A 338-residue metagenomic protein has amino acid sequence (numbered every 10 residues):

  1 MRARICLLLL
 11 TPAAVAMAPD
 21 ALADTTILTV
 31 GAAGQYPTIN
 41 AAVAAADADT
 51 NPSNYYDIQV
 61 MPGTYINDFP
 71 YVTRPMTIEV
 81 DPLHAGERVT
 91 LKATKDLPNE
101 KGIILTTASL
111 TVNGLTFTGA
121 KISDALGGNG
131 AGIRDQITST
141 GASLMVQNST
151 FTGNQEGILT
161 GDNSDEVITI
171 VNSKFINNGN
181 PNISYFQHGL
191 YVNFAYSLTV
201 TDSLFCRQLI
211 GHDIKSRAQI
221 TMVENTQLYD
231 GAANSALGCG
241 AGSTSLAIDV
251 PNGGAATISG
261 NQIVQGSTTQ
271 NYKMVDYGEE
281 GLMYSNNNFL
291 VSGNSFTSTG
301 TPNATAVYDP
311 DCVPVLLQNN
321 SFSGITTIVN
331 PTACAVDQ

Functional and structural regions predicted by a protein language model:
M1-R4: Positively charged n-region of N-terminal signal peptides that target proteins for export
L7-A16: Bacterial N-terminal signal peptides
M17-A23: Sec/Tat signal peptide C-region and signal peptidase I cleavage site
T25-V60: Acidic Gly/Asp/Thr-rich repetitive segments characteristic of extracellular carbohydrate-active and adhesion proteins
A32-Q35, D57, P62, F69 (+2 more regions): Right-handed parallel beta-helix/beta-spiral solenoid domain characteristic of secreted/periplasmic
I39-T50, Y65-T73, G211: Short, T/G/N/S-enriched strand-turn elements that build extracellular solenoid repeat scaffolds
E79, E87, A108-K121, G141-G153 (+9 more regions): Right-handed parallel beta-helix
K92-I104, A125-T138, G153-D162, P181-N193 (+5 more regions): Extracellular beta-strand/beta-solenoid scaffold signature
